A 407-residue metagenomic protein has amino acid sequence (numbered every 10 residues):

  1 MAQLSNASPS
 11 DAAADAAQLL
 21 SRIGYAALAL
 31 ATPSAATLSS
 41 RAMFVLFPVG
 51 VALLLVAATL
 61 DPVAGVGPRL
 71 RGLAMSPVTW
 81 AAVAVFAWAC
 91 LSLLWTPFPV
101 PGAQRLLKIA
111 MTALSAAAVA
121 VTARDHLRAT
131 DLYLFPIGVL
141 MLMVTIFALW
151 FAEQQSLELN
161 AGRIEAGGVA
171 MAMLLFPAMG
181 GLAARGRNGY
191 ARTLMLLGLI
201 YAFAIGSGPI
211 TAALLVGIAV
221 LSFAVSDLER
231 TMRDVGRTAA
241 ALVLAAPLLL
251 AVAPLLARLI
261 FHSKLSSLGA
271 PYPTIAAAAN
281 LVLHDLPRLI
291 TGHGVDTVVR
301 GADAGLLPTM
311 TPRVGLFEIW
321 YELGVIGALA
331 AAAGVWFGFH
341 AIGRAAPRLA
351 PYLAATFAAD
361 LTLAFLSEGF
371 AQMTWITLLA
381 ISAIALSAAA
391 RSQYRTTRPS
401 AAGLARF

Functional and structural regions predicted by a protein language model:
A16-Y25, G67-V83, A129-I137, G189-T193 (+1 more regions): Membrane-interfacial loop-to-transmembrane alpha-helix junctions, especially the N-terminal start
L20-L38, V49-R105, L140-A148, A202 (+2 more regions): N-terminal hydrophobic segments of proteins, predominantly signal-anchor/transmembrane helices of inner/organellar
V49-A57, L353-L363, G369-F407: Transmembrane alpha-helices of multi-pass inner-membrane enzymes
P77-V85, P99-V121, L132-L142, I164-A172: Aromatic-anchored transmembrane helix interface
D125-S156, N160-E229: Alpha-helical transmembrane segments of multi-pass inner-membrane proteins
A202-S207, F223-L268, A279-H284: A membrane-periplasm/extracellular boundary helix in multi-pass inner-membrane enzymes that assemble envelope glycans
L265-L323: Long extracytoplasmic/lumenal interhelical loops at the membrane interface of multi-pass membrane proteins
L323-L361: Hydrophobic transmembrane alpha-helices and their immediate junctions
